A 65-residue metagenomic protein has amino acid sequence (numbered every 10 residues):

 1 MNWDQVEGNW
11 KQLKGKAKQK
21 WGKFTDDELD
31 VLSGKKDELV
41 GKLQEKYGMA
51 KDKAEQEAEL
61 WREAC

Functional and structural regions predicted by a protein language model:
M1-C65: Intrinsically disordered, low-complexity, hydrophilic segments
